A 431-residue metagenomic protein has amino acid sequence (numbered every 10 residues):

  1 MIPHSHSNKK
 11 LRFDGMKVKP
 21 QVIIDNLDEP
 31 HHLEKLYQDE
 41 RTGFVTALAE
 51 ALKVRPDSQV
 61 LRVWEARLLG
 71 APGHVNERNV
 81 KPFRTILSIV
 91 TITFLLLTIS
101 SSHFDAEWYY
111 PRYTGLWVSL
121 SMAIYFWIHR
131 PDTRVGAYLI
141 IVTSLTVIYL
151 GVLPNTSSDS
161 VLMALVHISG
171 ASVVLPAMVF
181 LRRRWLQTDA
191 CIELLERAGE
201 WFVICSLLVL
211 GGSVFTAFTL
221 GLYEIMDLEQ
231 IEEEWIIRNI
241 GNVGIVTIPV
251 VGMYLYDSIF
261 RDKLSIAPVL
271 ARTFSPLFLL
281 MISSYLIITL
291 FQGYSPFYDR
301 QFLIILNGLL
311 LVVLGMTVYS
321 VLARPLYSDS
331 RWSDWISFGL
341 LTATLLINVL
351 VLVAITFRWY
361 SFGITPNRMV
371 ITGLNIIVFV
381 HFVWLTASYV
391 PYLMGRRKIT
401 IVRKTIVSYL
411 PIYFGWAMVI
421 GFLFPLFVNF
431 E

Functional and structural regions predicted by a protein language model:
M1-R78: Soluble N-terminal domains of membrane-associated systems
D57-G73, I92-I99, Y113-I128, S172-F180: Central hydrophobic cores of alpha-helical transmembrane segments in multi-pass inner-membrane proteins across all
L69-N79, W127-T133, F180-A198, L220-Q230 (+6 more regions): Juxtamembrane membrane-water interface segments of multi-pass membrane proteins, especially cytoplasmic-side
K81-T98, Y138-V147, I412-M418: Alpha-helical transmembrane segments
A106-P111, M122-I245, M253-A271: Membrane-interface helix-loop-helix junctions at boundaries between adjacent transmembrane segments
Y109-Y110, I236-G241, A267-F274, Q292-L310 (+2 more regions): Transmembrane alpha-helix entry/boundary detector in multi-pass membrane proteins
G115-I124, H167-R182, G241-L255, L309-V321 (+2 more regions): Hydrophobic cores of alpha-helical transmembrane segments in multi-pass inner/ER membrane proteins, independent
V152-T156, L210-F218, M281-L290, L345-R358 (+2 more regions): Hydrophobic alpha-helical transmembrane segments in multi-pass integral membrane proteins
